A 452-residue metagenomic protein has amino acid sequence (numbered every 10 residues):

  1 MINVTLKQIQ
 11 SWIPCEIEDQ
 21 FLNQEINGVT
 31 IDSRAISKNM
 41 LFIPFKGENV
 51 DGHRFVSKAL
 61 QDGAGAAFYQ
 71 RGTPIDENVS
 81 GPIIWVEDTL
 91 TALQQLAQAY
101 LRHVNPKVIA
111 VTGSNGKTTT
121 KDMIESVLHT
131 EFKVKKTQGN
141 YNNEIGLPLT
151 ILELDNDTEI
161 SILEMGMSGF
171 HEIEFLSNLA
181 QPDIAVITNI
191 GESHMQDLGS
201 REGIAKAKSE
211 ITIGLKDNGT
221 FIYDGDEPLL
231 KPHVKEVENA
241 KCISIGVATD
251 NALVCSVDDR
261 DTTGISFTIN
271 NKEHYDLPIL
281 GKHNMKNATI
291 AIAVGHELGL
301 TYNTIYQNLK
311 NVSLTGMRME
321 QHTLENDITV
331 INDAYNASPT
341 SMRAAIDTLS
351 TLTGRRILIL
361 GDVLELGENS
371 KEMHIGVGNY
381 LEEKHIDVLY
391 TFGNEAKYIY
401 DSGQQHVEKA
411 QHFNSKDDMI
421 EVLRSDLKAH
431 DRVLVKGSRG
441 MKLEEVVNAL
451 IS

Functional and structural regions predicted by a protein language model:
M1-Q95, T351-T353, N379-K397, L423: N-terminal leader/targeting and accessory segments in enzymes
Q8-S11, T91-G225, L229-E238, G295 (+2 more regions): Phosphate-binding loop of NTP-binding sites
W12, T73-E77, V186-T329, G354 (+2 more regions): Acidic, Mg2+-coordinating active-site environments of NTP-dependent enzymes
C15, Q70, P106-I109, V186-E192 (+6 more regions): Short beta-strands and strand-loop turn motifs
S33-P44, V134, L149-S161, I346-G367: Mobile, glycine- and charge-enriched loop segments and immediately flanking short secondary-structure elements within
N49, T315, S338-H406: Active-site beta-alpha connecting loops in nucleotide-dependent enzymes
I84-D88, A410-M419: Short acidic-hydrophobic, aromatic-tinged amphipathic segments that line or gate anion-handling sites
V111, G316-R318, G440, E444-V446: ATP-dependent carboxylate/acyl-activation modules
